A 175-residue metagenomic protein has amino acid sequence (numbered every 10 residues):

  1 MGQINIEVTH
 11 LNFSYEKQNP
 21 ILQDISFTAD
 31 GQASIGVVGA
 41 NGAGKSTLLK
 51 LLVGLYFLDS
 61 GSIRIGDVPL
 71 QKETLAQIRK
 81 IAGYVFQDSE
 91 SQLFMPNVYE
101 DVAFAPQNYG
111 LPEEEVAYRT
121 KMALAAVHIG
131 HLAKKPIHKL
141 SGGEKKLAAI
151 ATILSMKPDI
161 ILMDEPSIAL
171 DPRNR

Functional and structural regions predicted by a protein language model:
M1-V8, N12-D24, K72-T74, E113: A short, flexible loop at the N-terminus of ABC-type nucleotide-binding domains that lies
V38-A40: The feature captures the beta-strand-to-loop junction immediately N-terminal to the Walker
V53: Helix-to-loop junction immediately C-terminal to a conserved catalytic motif
G61-P69, I78: Conserved ABC transporter NBD signature motif
E114-L132: Conserved ABC ATPase "signature" region
P136-L140, E144: Conserved ABC ATPase signature
I161-D164: Catalytic Walker B motif of ABC-type/P-loop ATPase nucleotide-binding domains
